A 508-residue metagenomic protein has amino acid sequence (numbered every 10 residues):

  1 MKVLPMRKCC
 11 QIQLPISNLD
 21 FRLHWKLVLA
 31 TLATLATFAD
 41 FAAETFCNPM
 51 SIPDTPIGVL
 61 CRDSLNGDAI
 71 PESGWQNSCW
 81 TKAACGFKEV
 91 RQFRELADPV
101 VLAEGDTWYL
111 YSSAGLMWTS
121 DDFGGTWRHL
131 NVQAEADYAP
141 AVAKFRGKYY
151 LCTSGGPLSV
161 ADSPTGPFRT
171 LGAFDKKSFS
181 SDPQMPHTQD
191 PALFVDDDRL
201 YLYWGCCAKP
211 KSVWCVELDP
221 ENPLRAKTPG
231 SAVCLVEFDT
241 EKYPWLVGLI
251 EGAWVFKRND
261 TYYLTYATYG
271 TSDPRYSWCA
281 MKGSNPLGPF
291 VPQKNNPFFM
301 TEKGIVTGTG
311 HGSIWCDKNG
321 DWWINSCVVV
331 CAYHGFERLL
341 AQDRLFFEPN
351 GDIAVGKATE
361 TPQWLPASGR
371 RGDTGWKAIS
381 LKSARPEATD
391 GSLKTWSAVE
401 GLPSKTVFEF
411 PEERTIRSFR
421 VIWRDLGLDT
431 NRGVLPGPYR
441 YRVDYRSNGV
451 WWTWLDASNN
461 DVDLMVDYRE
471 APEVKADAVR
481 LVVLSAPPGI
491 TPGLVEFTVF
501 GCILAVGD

Functional and structural regions predicted by a protein language model:
V3, Q11-F21, L27, V506-D508: Short, basic, low-complexity termini and linkers enriched in Ser/Thr/Gly/Pro that act as targeting/leader peptides
T45-A103, W118, G124-K144, F168-D196 (+3 more regions): Surface loop/turn signatures of beta-propeller and other carbohydrate-active proteins
A97-S113, H129-Q133, Y138-S159, L171 (+4 more regions): Hydrophobic core segments of beta-strands in well-ordered, beta-rich domains
T119, P157-V160, P210-E217, D273-A280 (+1 more regions): Structural motif
T119-D121, A161-D162, G283-S284, R446: Conserved Ser/Thr-centered positions that define the repeating blades of beta-propeller domains
W214-R225, W364-D390: Predominantly extracellular/luminal regions of secreted and cell-surface proteins, especially disulfide-bonded
V247-P292, F299: Loop/turn-rich, solvent-exposed surfaces of beta-rich toroidal or solenoidal domains
D390-W454, N460, M465-D508: Aromatic, loop-rich ligand-recognition surfaces of beta-strand-rich domains
